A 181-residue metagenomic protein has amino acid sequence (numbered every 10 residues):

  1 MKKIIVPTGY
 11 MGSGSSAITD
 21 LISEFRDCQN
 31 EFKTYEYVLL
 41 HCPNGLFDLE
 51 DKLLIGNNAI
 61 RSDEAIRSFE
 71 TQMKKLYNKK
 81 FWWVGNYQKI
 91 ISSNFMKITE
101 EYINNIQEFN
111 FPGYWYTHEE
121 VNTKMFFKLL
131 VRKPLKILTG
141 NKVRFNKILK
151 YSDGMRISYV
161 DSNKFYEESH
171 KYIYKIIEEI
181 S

Functional and structural regions predicted by a protein language model:
M1-D161: PAPS-dependent sulfotransferase catalytic core
R156-S181: Conserved helicase/translocase P-loop NTPase motor core
